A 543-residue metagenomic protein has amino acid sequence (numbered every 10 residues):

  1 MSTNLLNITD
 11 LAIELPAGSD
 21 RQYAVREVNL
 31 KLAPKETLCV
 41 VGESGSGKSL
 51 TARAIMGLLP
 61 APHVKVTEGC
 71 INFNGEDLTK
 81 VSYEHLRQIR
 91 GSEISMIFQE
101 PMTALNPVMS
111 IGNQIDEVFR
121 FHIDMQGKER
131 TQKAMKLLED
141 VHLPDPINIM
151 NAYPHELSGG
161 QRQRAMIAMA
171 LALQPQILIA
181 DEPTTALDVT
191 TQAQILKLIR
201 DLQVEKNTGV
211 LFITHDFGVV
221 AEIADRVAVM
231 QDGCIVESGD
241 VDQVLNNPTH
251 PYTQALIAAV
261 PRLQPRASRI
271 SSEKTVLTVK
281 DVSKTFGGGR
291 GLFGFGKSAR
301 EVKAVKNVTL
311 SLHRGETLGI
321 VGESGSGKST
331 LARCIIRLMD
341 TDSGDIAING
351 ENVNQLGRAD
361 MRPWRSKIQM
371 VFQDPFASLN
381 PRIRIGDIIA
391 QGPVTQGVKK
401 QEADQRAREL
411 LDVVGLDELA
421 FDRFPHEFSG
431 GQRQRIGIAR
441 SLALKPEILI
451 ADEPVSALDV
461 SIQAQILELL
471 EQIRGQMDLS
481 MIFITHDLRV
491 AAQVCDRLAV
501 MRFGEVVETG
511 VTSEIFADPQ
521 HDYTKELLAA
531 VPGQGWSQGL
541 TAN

Functional and structural regions predicted by a protein language model:
K65, L78-S95, N113, F121 (+6 more regions): ABC ATPase NBD coupling module
V66-D77, G344-N352, R406: Conserved ABC transporter NBD signature motif
D77, E129-N148, N352, Q401-L419 (+1 more regions): Conserved ABC ATPase "signature" region
A152-L157, Q161, F424-F428, Q432: Conserved ABC ATPase signature
A172-Q176, A443-E447, Q463: A short, proline-enriched helix->beta-strand linker immediately N-terminal to the Walker B motif in ABC-type P-loop
V220-E222, A491-Q493: A short, surface-exposed alpha-helical micro-motif characterized by mixed small hydrophobic and charged/polar residues
I235-G239, N247, V506-G510, D518: ABC ATPase "signature
